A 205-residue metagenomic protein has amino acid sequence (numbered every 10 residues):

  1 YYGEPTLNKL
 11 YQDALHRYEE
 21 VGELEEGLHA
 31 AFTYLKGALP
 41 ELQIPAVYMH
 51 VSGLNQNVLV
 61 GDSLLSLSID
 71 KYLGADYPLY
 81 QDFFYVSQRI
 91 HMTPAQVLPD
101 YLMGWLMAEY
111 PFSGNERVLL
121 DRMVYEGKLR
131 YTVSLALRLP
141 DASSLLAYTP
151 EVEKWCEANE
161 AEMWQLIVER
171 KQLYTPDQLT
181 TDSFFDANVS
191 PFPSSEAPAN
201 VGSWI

Functional and structural regions predicted by a protein language model:
G3-T180, D186-V189, G202-S203: Acidic/His-rich structured neighborhood in mature extracellular/periplasmic domains
S194-I205: Active-site neighborhood of thiol-dependent amide/isopeptide-bond enzymes
